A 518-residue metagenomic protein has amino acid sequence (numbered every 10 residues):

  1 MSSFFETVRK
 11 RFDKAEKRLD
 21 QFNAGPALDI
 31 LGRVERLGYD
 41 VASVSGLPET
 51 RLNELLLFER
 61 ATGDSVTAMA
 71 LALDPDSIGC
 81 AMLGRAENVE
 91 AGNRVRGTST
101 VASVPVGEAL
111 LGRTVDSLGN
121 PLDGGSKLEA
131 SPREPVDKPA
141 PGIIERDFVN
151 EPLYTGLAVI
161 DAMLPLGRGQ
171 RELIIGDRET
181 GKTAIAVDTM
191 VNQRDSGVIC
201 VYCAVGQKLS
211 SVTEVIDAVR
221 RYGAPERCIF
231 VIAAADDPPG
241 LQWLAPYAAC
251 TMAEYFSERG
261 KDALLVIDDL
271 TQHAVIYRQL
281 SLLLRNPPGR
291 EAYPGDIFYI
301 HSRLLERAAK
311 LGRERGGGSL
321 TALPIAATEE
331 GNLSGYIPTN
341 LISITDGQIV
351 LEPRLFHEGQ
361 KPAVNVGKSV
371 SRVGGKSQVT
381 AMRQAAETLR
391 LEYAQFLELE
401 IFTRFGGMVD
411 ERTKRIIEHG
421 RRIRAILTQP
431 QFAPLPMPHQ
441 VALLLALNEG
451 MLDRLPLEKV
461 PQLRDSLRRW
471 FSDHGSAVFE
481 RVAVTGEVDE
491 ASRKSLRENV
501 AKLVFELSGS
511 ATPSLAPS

Functional and structural regions predicted by a protein language model:
M1-R113, L118-L122: N-terminal accessory targeting/assembly segments
S2, Q272, L282-S518: Conserved catalytic/coupling modules of large nucleotide/cofactor-utilizing molecular machines
K14-G25, T155-I160, A249, L304: Phosphate-interacting basic helix/loop segments used at nucleotide- and nucleic-acid interfaces
D20-A24, D64-T67, A102-V106, N120-K127 (+5 more regions): Active-site phosphate-binding and catalytic loops of NTP-dependent enzymes
N93-V95, A102, A109, L122-Q170 (+2 more regions): P-loop NTPase nucleotide-binding/switch module
R178-I199, A204-V205, L209-S211, Y222-G223 (+1 more regions): Conserved P-loop NTPase nucleotide-binding/switch module
E214-E226: Conserved helix-turn-beta segment of the N-terminal RecA-like "Helicase ATP-binding" lobe in SF1/SF2 helicases
